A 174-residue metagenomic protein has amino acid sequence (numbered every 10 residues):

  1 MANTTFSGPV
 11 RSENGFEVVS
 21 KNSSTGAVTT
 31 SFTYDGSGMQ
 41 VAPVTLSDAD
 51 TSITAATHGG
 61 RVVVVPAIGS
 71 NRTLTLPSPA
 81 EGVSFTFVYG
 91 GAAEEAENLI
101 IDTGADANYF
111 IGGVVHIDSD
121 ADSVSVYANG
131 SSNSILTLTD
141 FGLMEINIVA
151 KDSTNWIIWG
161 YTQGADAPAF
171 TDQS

Functional and structural regions predicted by a protein language model:
M1, R72-T75, L136: Short aromatic-glycine motifs in intrinsically disordered, low-complexity regions
A2-N3, R11: Long, leucine- and charge-enriched amphipathic alpha-helices that form heptad-repeat coiled-coil/leucine-zipper-like
T4, I68-S70, G142: Residues that act as N-cap/strand-start positions at coil-to-secondary-structure junctions
V10, T139-G142: Sequence/structural signature of small/polar-enriched beta-strand/turn repeats that build beta-strand-rich repeat
R11, G15, S23-A27, S31-D122 (+1 more regions): Exposed extracellular interaction/assembly regions and N-terminal maturation sites
V18: Short, tryptophan-glycine- and acidic/Ser/Thr-enriched carbohydrate-recognition patches
Y127-T137: A conserved acidic, glycine/proline-rich C-terminal tail/linker
F141-A150: Extracellular disulfide-bonded cysteine-rich modules/repeats
